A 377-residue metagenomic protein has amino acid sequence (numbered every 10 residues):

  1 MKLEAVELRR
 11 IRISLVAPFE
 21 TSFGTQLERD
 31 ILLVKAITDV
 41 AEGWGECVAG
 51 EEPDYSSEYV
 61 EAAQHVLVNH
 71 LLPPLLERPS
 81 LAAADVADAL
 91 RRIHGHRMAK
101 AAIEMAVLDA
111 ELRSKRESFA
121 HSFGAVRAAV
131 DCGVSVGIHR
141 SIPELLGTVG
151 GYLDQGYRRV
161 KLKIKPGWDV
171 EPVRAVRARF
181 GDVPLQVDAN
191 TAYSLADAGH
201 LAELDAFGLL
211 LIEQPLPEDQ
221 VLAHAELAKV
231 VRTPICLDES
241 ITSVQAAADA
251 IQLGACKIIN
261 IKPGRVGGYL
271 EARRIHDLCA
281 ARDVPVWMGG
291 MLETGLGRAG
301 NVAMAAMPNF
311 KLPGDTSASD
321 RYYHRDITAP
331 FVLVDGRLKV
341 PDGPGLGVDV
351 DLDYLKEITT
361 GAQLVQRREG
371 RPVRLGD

Functional and structural regions predicted by a protein language model:
M1-I13, Q26, I31, D39 (+1 more regions): Flexible C-terminal active-site loop/helix
M1-R10, R113, E117-A129, L338: N-terminal amphipathic alpha-helix/helix-capping segment at the start of soluble metabolic enzymes
L3, V34, V40, L71 (+10 more regions): Conserved, mostly hydrophobic/aromatic
A5, I37, E42-S114: Metal- or metallocofactor-binding catalytic centers and their adjacent structured scaffolds across diverse enzyme
R12-E20: Short Pro/Gly-enriched beta-strand edge/turn motifs at strand-loop
V48-S56, G133-I138, W287-G290: Glycine-rich phosphate/pyrophosphate-binding beta-alpha loops
A120-V231: Metal-dependent enolase-superfamily TIM-barrel catalytic cores that perform enediolate-based chemistry
D219-C236, I241-R337, P341: Shared catalytic-loop signature of beta/alpha-barrel
